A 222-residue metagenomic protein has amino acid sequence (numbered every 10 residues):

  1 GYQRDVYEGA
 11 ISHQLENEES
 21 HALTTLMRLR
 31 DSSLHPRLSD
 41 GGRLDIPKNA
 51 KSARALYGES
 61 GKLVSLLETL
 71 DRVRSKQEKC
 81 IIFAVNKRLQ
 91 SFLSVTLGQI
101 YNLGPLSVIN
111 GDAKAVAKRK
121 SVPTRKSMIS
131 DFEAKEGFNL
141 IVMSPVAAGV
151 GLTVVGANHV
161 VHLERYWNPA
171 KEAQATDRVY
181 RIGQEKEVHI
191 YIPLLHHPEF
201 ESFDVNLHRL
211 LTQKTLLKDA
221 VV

Functional and structural regions predicted by a protein language model:
G1-Q3, L15-I141, P145-L152: Conserved Helicase C-terminal RecA-like lobe
V6-A10, T96, M128, G156 (+3 more regions): Alpha-helical scaffold elements adjacent to nucleotide-binding pockets in ATP/GTP-utilizing enzyme cores
L66, I82, V142, V160 (+3 more regions): Hydrophobic, well-ordered secondary-structure elements that form the walls of internal hydrophobic environments
N110-K114, E164-P169: Short, acidic/turn-prone active-site loops that include or flank metal/cofactor- and phosphate-binding residues
L152-R165, V188-P193: A short beta-strand element within the Helicase C-terminal
W167-V222: A conserved SF2-helicase RecA2
